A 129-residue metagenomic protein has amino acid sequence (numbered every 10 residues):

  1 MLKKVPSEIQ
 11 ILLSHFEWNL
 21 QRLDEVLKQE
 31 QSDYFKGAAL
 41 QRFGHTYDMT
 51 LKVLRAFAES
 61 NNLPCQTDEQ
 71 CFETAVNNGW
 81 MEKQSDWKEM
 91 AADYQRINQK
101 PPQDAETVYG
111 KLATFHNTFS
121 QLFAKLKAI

Functional and structural regions predicted by a protein language model:
M1-I129: Solvent-exposed interaction patches of small proteins and small membrane subunits
